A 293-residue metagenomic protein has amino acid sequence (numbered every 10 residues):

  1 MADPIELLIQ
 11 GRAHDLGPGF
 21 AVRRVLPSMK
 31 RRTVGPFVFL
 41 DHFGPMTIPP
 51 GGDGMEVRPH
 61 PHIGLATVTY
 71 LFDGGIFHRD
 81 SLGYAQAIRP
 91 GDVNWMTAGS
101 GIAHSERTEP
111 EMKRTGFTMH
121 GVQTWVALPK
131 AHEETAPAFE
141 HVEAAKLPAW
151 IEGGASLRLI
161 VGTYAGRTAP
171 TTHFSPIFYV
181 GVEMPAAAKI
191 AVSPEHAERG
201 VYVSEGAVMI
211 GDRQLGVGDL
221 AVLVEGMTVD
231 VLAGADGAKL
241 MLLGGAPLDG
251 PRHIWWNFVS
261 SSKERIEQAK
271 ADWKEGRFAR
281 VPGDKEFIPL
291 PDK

Functional and structural regions predicted by a protein language model:
M1-K293: Jelly-roll (double-stranded beta-helix
